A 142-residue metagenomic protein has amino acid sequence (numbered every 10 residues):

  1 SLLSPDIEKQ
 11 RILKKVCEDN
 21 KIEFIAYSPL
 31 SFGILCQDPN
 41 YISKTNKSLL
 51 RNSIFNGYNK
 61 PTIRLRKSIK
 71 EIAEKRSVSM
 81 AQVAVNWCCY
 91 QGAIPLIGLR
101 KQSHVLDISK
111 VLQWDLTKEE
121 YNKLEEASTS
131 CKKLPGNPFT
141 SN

Functional and structural regions predicted by a protein language model:
S1-N142: Beta/alpha (TIM)-barrel catalytic core signal, keyed to glycine-rich beta->alpha loops juxtaposed to Asp/Glu that bind
